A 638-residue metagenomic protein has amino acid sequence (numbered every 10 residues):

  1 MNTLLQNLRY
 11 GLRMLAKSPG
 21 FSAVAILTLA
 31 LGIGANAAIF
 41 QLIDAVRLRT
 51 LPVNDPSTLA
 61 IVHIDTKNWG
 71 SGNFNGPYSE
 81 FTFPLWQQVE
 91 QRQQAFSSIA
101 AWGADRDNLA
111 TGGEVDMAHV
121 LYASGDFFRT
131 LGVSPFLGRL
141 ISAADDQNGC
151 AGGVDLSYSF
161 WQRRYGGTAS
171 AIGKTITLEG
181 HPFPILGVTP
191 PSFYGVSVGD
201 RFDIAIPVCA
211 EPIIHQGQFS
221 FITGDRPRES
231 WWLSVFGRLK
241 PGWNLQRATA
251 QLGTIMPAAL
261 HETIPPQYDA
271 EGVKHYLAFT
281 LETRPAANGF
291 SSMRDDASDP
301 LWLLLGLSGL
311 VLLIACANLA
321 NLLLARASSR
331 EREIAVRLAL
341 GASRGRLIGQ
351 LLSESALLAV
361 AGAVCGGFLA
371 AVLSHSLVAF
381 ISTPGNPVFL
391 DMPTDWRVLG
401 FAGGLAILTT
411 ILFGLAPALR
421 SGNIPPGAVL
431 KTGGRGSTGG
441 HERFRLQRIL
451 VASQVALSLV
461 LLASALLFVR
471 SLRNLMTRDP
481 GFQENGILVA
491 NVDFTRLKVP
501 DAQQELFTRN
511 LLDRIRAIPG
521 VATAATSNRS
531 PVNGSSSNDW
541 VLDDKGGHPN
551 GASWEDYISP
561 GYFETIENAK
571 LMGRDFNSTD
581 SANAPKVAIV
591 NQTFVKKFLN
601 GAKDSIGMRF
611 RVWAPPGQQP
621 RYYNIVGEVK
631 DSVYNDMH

Functional and structural regions predicted by a protein language model:
M1-S22, G289-M293, L322-G349, S353 (+1 more regions): Alpha-helical transmembrane segments of integral membrane proteins
S18-V46, T50, C316, A359-A363 (+1 more regions): Short, strongly hydrophobic transmembrane alpha-helices
S22-V24, G34-F290, H375-G400, L467-H638: Nucleotide-cofactor and metal-assisted catalytic machinery
L42, L319, F368, V372 (+1 more regions): Transmembrane alpha-helix boundary/hinge residues in polytopic small-molecule transporters
V154, I314, Q350, L358 (+1 more regions): Active-site alpha-helix of zinc metalloproteases
M293-G309, R397-F401: N-terminal membrane-entry
L310-A320: Histidine-centered acyl-transfer/condensation active-site motif and its immediate structural neighborhood
G362-G366, A370, T410: Glycine-rich segments within core transmembrane alpha-helices of 12-TM secondary carriers
